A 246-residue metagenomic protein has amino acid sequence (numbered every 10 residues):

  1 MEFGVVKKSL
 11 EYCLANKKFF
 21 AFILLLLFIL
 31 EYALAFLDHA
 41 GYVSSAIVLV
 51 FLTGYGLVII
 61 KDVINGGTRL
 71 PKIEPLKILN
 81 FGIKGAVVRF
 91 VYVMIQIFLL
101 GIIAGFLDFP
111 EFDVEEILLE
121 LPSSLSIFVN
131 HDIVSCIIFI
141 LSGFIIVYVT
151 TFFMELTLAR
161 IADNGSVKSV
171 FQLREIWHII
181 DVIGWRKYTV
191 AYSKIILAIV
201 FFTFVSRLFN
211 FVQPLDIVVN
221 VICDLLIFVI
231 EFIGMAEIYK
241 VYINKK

Functional and structural regions predicted by a protein language model:
E2-L30, E74-F98, F152-F204, I243: Interfacial aromatic "cap" segments that immediately flank transmembrane helices in multipass membrane proteins
V6, L10, L118-P122, V134-S142: Phosphate-binding glycine-rich loops and adjacent basic patches that engage nucleotide phosphates, nucleic-acid
L30-A40, I97-E116, F202-P214: Juxtamembrane "helix exit" motif at the C-terminal ends of alpha-helical transmembrane segments in multi-pass membrane
L34-A35, N65, R69, G85-V88 (+3 more regions): Short helix-loop boundary/capping segments at the starts of domains
L37-I64, N130-V170, F204-K246: Selective recognition of hydrophobic, aromatic-rich stretches within alpha-helical transmembrane segments of polytopic
V48-L52, P71, P75, I83: Generic, well-ordered alpha-helical segments
I59-L76: Membrane-helix interface/capping segments
F109-D132: Membrane-interfacial helical/loop segments at transmembrane boundaries in membrane proteins
